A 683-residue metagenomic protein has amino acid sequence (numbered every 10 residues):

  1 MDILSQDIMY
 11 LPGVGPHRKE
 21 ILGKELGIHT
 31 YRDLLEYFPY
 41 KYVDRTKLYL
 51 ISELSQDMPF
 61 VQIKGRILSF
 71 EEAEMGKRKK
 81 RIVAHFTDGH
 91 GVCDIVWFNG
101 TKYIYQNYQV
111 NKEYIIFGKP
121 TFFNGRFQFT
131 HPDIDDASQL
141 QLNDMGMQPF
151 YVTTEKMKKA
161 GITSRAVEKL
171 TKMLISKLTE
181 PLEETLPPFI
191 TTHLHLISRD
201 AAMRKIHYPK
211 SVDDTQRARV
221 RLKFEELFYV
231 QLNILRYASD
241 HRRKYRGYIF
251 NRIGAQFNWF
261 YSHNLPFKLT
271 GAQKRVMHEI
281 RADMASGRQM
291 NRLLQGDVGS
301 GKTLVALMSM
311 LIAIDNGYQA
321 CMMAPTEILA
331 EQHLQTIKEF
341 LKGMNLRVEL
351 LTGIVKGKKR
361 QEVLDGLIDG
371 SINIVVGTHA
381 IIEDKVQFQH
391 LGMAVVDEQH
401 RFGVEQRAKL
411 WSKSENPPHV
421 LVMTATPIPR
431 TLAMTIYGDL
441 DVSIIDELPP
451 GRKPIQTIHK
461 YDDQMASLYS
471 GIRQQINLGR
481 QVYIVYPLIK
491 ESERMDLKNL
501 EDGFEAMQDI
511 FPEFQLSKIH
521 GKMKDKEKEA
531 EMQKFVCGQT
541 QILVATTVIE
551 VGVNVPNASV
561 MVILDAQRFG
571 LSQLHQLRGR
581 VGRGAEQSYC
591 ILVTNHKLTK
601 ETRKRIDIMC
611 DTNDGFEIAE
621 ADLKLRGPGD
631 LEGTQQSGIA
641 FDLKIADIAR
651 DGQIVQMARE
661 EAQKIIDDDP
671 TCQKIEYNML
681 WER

Functional and structural regions predicted by a protein language model:
M1-P12, K24, V230, D240: Long, highly charged, low-complexity intrinsically disordered interaction regions that mediate electrostatic DNA/RNA
Y37-L68: OB-fold nucleic-acid-binding modules
R66, K119-P120, N233, A566 (+1 more regions): Short, surface-exposed secondary-structure boundary micro-motifs
A73-N264, D668: Upstream accessory/linker segments immediately N-terminal to the RecA-like ATPase cores of bacterial MutS and a subset
H263, F267-M277: N-terminal pre-Walker A segment at the start of P-loop NTPase domains
R275-H278, Q289-D607, T671, R683: Inter-lobe coupling/hinge segments of SF2-like helicase ATPases
A585, Y589, L598-R683: C-terminal accessory region of SF2 helicases/translocases
